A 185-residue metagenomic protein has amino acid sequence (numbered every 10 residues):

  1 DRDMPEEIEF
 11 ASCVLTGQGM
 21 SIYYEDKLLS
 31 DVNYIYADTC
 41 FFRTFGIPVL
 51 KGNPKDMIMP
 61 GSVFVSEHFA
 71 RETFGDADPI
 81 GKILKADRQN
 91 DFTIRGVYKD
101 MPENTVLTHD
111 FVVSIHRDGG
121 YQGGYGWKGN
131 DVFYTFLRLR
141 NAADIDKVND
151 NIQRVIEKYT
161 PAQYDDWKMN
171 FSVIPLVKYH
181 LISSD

Functional and structural regions predicted by a protein language model:
D1-L50: Short amphipathic beta-strand/extended segments in non-transmembrane regions
E6-E9, P60, K168: Sequence-level motif detector for i,i+2 pairs with an aromatic at +2
I22-E25, P60-S66: Short secondary-structure transition/capping segments
I35-K51, V63-D185: Mid-to-C-terminal secondary-structure elements that act as membrane-proximal/extracytoplasmic interface segments
P54-M59: Glycine-rich loop motifs involved in handling phospho/adenylate chemistry
